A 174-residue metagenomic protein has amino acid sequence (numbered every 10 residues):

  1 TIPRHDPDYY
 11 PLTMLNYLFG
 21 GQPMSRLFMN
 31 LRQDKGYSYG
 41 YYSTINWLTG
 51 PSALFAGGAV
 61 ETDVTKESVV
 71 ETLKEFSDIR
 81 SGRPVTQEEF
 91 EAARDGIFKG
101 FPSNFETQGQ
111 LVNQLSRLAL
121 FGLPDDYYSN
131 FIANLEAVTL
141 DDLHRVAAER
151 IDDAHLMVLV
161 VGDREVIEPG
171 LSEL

Functional and structural regions predicted by a protein language model:
T1-P3, L15, M29-S81, Q87-L140 (+2 more regions): M16 family metallopeptidases and their MPP-like homologs
D6-F19, R26-M29: Active/ligand-binding-proximal structured segments within catalytic/core domains that scaffold catalytic residues
P7-M14, I151, V166, G170: PPIase-associated folding chaperone regions across multiple families
P7-Y10, P23, E71, E89: Short acidic-hydrophobic sequence patches enriched in Asp/Glu that either
P23, V64, V166-I167: Short phosphate-engaging motifs
